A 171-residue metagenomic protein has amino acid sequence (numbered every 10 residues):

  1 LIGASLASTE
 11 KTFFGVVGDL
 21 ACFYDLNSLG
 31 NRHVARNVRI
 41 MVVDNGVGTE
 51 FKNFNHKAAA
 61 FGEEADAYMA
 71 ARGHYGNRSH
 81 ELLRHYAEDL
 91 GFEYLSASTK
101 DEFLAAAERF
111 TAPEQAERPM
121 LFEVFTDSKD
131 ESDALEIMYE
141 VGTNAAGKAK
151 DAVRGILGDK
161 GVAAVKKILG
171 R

Functional and structural regions predicted by a protein language model:
L1-R171: Thiamine diphosphate
